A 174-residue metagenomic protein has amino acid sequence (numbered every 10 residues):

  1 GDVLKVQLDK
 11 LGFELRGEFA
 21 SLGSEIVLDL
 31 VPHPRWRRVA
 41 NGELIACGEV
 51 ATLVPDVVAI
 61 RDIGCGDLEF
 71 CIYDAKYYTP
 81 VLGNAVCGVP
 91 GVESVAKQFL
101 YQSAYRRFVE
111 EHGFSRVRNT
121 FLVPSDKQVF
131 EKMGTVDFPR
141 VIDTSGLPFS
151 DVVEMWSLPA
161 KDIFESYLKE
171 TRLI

Functional and structural regions predicted by a protein language model:
G1-I174: Catalytic core segments in nucleotide and nucleic-acid processing enzymes
